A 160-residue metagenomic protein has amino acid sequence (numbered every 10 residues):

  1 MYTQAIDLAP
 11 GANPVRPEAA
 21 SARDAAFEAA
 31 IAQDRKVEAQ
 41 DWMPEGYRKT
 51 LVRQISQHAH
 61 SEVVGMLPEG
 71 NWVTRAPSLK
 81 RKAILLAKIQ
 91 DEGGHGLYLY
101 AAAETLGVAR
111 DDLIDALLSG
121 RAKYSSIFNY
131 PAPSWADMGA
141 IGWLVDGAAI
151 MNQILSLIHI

Functional and structural regions predicted by a protein language model:
M1, I158-I160: Conserved small/polar residues in nucleotide/adenosyl-binding loops
M1-S56: Non-cleavable N-terminal signal-anchor transmembrane helices
Y2-D24, K88-A116: Conserved alpha-helical segments that form or flank metal/cofactor-binding pockets of metalloenzymes
L8-A26, A122-P131, A149-L157: Short, highly charged low-complexity linear segments
K36-S56, L117-W143: Acidic/His metal-coordination segments adjacent to aromatic residues that form catalytic metal sites in metalloenzymes
P44, G65-A87, A149-I158: Helix-loop segments that flank and shape redox-cofactor active sites
Y47-H58, A76-H95, S134-M138: Alpha-helical scaffold segments that form or flank carboxylate-/histidine-based iron centers
I55-E69, K88-A103, G120-Y124, G139-I150: Alpha-helical transition-metal enzyme core signature, strongest for iron centers
